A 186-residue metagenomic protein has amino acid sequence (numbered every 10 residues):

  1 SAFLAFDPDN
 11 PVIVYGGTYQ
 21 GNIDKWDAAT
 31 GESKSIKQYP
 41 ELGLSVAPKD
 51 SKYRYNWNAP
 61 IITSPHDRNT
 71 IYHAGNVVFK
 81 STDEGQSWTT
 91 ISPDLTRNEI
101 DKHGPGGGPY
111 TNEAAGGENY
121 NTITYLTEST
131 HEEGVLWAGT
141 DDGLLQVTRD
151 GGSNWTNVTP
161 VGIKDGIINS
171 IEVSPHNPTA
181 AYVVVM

Functional and structural regions predicted by a protein language model:
S1-M186: Beta-propeller blade termini and top-face loops
